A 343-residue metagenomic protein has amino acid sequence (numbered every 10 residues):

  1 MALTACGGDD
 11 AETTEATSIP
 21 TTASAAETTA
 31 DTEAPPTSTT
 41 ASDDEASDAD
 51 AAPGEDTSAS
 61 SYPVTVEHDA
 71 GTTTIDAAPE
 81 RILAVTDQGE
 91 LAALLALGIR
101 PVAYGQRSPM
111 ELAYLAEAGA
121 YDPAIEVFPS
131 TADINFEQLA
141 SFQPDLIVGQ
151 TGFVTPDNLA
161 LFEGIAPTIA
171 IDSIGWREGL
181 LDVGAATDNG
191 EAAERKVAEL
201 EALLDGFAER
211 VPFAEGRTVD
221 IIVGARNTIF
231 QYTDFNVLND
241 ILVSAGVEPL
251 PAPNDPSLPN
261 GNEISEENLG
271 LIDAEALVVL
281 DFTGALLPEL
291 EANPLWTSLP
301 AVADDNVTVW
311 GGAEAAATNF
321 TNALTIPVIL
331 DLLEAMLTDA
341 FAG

Functional and structural regions predicted by a protein language model:
L3-A16, A23-A34, T39-A49: Bacterial lipoprotein signal-peptidase II cleavage site
D69-A70, F128-E137, P256-S265: Short helix-initiation/N-cap motifs at beta->coil->alpha
T72, P156-R226, N319, A323-G343: Extracytoplasmic substrate-binding proteins
R81-L94, E194-P251: Basic- and aromatic-lined ligand-binding clefts that recognize polyanionic substrates
V85-Q138: A short, structured surface patch at a secondary-structure boundary
S108-Y114, T155-D157, S173-D182, G216-I241 (+2 more regions): Extracytoplasmic ligand-binding site segments that recognize negatively charged/polar headgroups
F136-G149, P167, L269, D273-L277: Proline-aspartate-enriched helix->loop->beta-strand connector
I272-G343: Structured C-terminal subdomain patch of bacterial secreted/periplasmic proteins
